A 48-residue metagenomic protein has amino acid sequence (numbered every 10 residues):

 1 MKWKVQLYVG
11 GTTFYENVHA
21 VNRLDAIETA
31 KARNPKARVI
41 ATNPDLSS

Functional and structural regions predicted by a protein language model:
M1-K2, A30-R33: Secondary-structure boundary/capping motif
M1-T13: Short aromatic-glycine-(Arg/Gly/Cys) micro-motifs in beta-strand/loop hairpins
V5-L7, A20, V39: Hydrophobic beta-strand residues in large extracellular and virion-surface proteins
T12-N22: A short, exposed loop/beta-hairpin motif centered on an aromatic-Gly-Thr core
Y15, E28, I40: Short acidic, gly/pro-rich beta-turn/loop elements at beta-sheet edges and active-site/ligand-binding grooves
R33-S48: Short, mixed-charge low-complexity intrinsically disordered segments
